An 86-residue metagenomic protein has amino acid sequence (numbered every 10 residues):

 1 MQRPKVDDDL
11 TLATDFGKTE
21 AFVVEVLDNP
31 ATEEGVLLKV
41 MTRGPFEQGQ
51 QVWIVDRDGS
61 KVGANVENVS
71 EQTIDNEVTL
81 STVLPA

Functional and structural regions predicted by a protein language model:
M1-A86: Beta-strand/loop-dominated core regions that host nucleotide or nucleotide-derived cofactor-binding catalytic loops
